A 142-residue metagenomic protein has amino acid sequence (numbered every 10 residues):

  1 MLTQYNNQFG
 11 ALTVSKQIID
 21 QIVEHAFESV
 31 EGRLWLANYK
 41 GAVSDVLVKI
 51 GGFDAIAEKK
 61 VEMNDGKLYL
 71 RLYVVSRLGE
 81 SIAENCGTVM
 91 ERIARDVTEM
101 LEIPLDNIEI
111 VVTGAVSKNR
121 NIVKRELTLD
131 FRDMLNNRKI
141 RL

Functional and structural regions predicted by a protein language model:
M1-D45, D54-I56, I103, S117: N-terminal, polar/charged subdomain of small-to-medium soluble alpha/beta proteins
T3-Q8, L68-S76: Short, hydrophobic beta-strand segments
A11, A55, D106, I110-L142: Polar/charged, Gly/Pro-rich intrinsically disordered segments
L36-V74, T113-S117, T128: Short edge beta-strands and adjacent turn/loop segments
K40, V97-I103, N136-I140: Short, surface-exposed, polar/charged, turn-prone segments marking secondary-structure boundaries
S76-I82: A generic structural motif
I82-L105: Short, non-transmembrane amphipathic alpha-helical segments
